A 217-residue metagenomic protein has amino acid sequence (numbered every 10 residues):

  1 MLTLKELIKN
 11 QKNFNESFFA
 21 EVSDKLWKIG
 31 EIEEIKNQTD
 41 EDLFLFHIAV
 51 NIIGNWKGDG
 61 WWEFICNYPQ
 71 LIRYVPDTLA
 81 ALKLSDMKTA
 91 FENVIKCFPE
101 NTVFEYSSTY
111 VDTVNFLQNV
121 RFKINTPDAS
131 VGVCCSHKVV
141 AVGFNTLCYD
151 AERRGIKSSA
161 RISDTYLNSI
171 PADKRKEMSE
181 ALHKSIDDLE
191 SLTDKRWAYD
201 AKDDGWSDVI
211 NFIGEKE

Functional and structural regions predicted by a protein language model:
L2-W56, W62, Q70-I72, A81-E217: Extended, alpha-helix-rich binding/interface surfaces that flank or overlap catalytic cores and mediate recognition
